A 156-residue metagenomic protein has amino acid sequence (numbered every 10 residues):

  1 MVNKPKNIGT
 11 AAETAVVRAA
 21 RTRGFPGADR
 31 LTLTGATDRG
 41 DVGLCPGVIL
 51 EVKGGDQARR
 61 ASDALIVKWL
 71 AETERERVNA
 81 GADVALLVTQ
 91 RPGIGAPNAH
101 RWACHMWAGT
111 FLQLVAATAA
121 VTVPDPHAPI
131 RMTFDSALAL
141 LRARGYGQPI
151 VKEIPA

Functional and structural regions predicted by a protein language model:
M1-A156: Catalytic phosphate/metal-binding cores of nucleic-acid and nucleotide-processing enzymes, i.e., regions that mediate
